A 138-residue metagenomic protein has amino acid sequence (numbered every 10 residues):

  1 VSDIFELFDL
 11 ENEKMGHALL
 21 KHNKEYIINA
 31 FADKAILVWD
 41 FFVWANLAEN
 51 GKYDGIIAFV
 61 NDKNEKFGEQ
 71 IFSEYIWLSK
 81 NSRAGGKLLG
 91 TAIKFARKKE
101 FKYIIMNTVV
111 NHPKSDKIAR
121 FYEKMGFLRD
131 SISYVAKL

Functional and structural regions predicted by a protein language model:
V1-Y26: Short amphipathic alpha-helix that is part of the acyltransferase structural core
H17-V43, E49, I57-F67: A conserved beta-strand-loop-helix scaffold within acyl/acetyltransferase catalytic domains
Y53-G55, S131: A structural microfeature
K63-E74, D130: A conserved beta-turn-beta hairpin within the catalytic core of GNAT-like acetyltransferases that forms part
S73-A84: A short, internal acetyl-CoA/4′-phosphopantetheine-binding micro-motif in the GNAT/acyltransferase core
K87-Y103: Conserved acyl-CoA
I105-I118, K137-L138: Conserved beta-strand-loop-alpha-helix junction that forms the acyl-donor binding cleft
I118-A119, E123-L138: C-terminal "cap" of GNAT-fold acetyltransferases
